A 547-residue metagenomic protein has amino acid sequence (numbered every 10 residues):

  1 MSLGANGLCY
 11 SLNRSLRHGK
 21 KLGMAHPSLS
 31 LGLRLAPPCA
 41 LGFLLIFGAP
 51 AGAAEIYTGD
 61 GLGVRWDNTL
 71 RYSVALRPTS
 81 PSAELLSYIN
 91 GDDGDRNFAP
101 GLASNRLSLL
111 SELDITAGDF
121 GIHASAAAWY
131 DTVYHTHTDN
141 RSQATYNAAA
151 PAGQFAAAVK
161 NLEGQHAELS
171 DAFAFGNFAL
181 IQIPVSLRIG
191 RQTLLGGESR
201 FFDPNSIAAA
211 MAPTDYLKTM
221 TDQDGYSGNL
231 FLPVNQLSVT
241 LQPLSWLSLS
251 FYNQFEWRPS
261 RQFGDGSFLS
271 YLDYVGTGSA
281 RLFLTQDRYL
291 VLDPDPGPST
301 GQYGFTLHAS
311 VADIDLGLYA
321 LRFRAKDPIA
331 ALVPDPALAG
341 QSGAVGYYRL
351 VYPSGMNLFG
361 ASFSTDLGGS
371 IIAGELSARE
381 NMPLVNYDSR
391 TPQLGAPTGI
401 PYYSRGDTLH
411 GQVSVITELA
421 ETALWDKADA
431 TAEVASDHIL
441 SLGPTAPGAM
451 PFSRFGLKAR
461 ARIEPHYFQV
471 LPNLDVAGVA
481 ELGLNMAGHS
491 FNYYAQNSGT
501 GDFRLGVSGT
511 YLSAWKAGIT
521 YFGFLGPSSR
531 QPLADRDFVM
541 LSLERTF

Functional and structural regions predicted by a protein language model:
A53-W66, R77-P81, L113-I122, H135 (+8 more regions): Short loop/turn motifs that connect adjacent beta-strands in outer-membrane beta-barrel proteins
V64-Y72, I122-A126, V185-I189, S248-F251 (+9 more regions): Transmembrane beta-strands of outer-membrane beta-barrel proteins
Y72-P78, D119, A128-T132, R191-L195 (+12 more regions): Transmembrane beta-strands of outer-membrane beta-barrel pores
T79-L85, Y134-R141, S199-S206, Q262-F268 (+6 more regions): Outer-membrane beta-barrel translocator domains and adjoining extracellular loop/strand segments of Gram-negative
D93-A99, A156-N161, T221-G225, S267 (+7 more regions): Extracellular loop and loop/strand-boundary signature of outer-membrane beta-barrel proteins
L102-S104, G317, L321-R324, A373-P383 (+1 more regions): Detector for outer-membrane/organellar transmembrane beta-barrel domains, recognizing the amphipathic beta-strand
T116-D273, A487, Q496-T500, F522-G526: Outer membrane beta-barrel
A534-F547: Outer-membrane beta-barrel "beta-signal"
